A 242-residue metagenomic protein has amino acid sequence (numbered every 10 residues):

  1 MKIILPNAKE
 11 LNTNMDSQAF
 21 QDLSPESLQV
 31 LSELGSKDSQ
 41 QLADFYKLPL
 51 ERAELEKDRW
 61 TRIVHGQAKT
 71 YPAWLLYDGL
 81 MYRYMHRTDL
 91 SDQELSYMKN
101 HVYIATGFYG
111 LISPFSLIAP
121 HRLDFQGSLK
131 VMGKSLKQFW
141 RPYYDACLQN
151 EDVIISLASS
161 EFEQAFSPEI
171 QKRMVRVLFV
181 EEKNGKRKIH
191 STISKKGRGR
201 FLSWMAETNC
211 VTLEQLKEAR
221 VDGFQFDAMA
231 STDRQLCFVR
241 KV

Functional and structural regions predicted by a protein language model:
K2-P6, V153-S156: Short hydrophobic beta-strand segments
I4-D89: Active-site helix-to-loop segments that bind/position phosphate- or nucleotide-bearing substrates and donors across
R87-V242: Internal, well-folded beta-alpha domain core
